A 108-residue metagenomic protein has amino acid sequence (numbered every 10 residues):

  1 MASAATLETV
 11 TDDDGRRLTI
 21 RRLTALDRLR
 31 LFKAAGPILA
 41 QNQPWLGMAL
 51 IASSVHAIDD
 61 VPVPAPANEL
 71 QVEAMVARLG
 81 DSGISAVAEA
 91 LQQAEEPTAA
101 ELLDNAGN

Functional and structural regions predicted by a protein language model:
A2-T6, R16, R21-N108: Short, surface-exposed, charged amphipathic helix/loop patches that serve as local interaction elements
D12: Acidic surface patches and DE-rich sequence motifs
